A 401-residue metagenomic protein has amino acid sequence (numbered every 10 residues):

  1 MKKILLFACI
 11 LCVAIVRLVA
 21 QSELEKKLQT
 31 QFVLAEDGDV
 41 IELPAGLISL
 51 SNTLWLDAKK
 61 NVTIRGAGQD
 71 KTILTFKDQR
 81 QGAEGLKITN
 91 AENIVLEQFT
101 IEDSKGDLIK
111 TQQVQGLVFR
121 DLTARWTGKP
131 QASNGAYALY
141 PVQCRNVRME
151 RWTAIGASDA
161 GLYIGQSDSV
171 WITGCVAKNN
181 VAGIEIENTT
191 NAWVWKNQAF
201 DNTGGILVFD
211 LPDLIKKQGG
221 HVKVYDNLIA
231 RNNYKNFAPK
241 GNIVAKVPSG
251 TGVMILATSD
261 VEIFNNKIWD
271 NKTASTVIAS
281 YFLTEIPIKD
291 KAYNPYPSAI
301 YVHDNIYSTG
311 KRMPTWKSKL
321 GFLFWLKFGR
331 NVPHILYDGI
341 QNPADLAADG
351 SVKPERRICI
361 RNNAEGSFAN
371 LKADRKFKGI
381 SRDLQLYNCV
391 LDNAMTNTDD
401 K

Functional and structural regions predicted by a protein language model:
I4-V13: Sec-dependent N-terminal signal peptides
Q21-K26, A58-K105, G128: Right-handed parallel beta-helix/beta-spiral solenoid domain characteristic of secreted/periplasmic
E23-L28, F32, D37-V62, Q69-T72 (+2 more regions): N-terminal extracellular ligand-recognition/capping segment immediately after the signal peptide
L28-Q29, L50-N52, D78-K87, D103-K110 (+8 more regions): Extracellular beta-strand/beta-solenoid scaffold signature
E36, A58-K60, Q69, L86 (+26 more regions): Parallel beta-helix/beta-solenoid
G38, I48-L50, D70-K71, E92-N93 (+21 more regions): Extracellular beta-strand scaffolds
T284, D290-S298, H303-K401: Acidic, glycine- and Ser/Thr-rich low-complexity intrinsically disordered tracts in extracellular/secreted proteins
